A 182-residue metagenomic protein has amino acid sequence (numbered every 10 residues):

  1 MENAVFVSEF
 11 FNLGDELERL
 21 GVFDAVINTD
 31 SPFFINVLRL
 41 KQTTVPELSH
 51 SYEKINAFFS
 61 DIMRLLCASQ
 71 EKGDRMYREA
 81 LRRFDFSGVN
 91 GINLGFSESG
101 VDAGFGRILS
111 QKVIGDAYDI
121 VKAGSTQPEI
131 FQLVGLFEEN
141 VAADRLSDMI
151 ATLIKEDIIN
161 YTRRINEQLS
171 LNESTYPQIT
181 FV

Functional and structural regions predicted by a protein language model:
E2-N172: Long, contiguous, compositionally biased segments that the model treats as domain-scale units
P177: Conserved nucleotidyltransferase catalytic core and NTase-mimicking acidic/glycine-rich helix/loop elements in nucleic
V182: Interfaces and regulatory segments of ATP-dependent nucleotide/adenylate/phosphodiester-chemistry enzymes
